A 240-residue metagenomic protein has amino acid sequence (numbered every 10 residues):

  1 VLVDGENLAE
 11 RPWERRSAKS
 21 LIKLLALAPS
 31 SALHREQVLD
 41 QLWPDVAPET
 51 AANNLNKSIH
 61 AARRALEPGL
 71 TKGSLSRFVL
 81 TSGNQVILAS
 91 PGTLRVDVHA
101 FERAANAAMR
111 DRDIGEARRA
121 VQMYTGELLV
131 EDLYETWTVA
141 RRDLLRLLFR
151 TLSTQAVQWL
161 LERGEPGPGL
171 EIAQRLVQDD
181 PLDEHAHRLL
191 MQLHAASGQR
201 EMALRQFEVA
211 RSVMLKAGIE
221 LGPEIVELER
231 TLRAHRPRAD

Functional and structural regions predicted by a protein language model:
V1-H185, G198-E208, L215, R233-D240: Intrinsically disordered, low-complexity protein-interaction/activation regions
I225: Short conserved active-site loop signatures built around small residues
L228-E229: Interdomain "pre-motor" coupling segment immediately N-terminal to P-loop NTPase/helicase cores
